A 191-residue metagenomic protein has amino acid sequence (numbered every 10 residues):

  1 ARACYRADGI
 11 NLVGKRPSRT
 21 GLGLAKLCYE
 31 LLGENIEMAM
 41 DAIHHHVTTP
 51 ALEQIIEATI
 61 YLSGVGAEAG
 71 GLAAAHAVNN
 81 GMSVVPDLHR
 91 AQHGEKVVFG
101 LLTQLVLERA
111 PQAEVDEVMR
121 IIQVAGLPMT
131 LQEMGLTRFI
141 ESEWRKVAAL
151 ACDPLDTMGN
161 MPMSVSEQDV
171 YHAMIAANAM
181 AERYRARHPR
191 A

Functional and structural regions predicted by a protein language model:
A1-D8: Conserved anion/nucleotide-ligand pocket segment
R2, D41, G64, A110 (+2 more regions): A generic secondary-structure boundary signal that marks alpha-helix termini
C4, V85, Q104-E108, A151 (+1 more regions): Generic structural signal for hydrophobic core residues of well-folded globular domains
C4, Y61-G66, G71, T130 (+2 more regions): Residue-level preference for alpha-helix termini and adjacent loops
G9-L127: Active-site segments that bind and position negatively charged phosphate/pyrophosphate groups
Q112-A191: C-terminal charged capping/lid subdomain of soluble metabolic enzymes
